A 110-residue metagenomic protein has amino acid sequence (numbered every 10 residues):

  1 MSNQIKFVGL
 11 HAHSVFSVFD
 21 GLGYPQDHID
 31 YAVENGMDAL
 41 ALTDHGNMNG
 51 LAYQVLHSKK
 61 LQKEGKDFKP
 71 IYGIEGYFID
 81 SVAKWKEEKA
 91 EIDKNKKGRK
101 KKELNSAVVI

Functional and structural regions predicted by a protein language model:
M1-I110: Phosphodiester-processing cores and adjacent nucleic acid-binding clamps
